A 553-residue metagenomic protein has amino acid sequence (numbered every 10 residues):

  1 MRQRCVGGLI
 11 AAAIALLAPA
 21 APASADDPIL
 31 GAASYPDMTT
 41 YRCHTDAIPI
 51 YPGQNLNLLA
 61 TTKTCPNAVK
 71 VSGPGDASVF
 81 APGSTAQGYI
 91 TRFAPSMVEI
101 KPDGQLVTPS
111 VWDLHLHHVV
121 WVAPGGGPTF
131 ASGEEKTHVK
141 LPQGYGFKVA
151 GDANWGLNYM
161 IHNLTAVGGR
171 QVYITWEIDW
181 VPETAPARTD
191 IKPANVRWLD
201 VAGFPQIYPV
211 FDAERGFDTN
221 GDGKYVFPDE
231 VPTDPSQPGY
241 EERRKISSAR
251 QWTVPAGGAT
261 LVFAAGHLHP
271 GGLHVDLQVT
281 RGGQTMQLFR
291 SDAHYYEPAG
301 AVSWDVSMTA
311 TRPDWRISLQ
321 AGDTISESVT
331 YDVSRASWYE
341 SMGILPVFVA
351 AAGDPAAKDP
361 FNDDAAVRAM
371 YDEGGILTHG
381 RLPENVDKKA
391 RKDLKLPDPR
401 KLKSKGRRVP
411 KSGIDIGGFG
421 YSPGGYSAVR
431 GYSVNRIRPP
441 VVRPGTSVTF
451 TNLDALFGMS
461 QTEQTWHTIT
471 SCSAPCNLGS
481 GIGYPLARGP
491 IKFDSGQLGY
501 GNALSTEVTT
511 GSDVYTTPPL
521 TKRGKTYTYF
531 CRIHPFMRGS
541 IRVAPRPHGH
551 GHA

Functional and structural regions predicted by a protein language model:
M1-L9: Bacterial N-terminal signal peptides that target proteins for export
A15-A23: C-terminal segment of classical bacterial N-terminal signal peptides
D26-K395, K401: Beta-strand-centric surfaces of beta-sandwich/beta-rich domains
D393-A553: Extracytoplasmic copper-binding redox domains, predominantly the cupredoxin/blue-copper superfamily
